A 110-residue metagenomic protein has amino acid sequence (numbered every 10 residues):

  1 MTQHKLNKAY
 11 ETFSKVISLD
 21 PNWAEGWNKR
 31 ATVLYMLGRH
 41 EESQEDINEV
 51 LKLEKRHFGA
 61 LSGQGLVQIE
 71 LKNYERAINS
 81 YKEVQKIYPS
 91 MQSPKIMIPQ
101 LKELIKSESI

Functional and structural regions predicted by a protein language model:
T2, M36-L37, E70, Q100-S107: Register position in tetratricopeptide repeats
K15-V16, E49-V50, E83-V84: Canonical positions in the second alpha-helix
